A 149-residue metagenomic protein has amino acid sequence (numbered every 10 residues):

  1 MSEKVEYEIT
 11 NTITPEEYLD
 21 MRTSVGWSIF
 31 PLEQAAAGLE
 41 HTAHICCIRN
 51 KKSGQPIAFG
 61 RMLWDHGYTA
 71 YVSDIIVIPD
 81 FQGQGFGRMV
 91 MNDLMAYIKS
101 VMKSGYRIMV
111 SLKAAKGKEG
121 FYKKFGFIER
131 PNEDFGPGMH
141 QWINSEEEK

Functional and structural regions predicted by a protein language model:
M1-E33: Short amphipathic alpha-helix that is part of the acyltransferase structural core
S2, T10-N11, S104-K149: C-terminal "cap" of GNAT-fold acetyltransferases
A36-G60: Conserved beta-hairpin
Y68-P79, P137: Conserved acetyl-CoA binding element of GNAT-fold acetyltransferases
F81, G85-D93: Conserved acetyl-CoA pyrophosphate-binding loop and the N-cap/start of the following alpha-helix in GNAT-like
Y97-G105: Alpha-helix termini
